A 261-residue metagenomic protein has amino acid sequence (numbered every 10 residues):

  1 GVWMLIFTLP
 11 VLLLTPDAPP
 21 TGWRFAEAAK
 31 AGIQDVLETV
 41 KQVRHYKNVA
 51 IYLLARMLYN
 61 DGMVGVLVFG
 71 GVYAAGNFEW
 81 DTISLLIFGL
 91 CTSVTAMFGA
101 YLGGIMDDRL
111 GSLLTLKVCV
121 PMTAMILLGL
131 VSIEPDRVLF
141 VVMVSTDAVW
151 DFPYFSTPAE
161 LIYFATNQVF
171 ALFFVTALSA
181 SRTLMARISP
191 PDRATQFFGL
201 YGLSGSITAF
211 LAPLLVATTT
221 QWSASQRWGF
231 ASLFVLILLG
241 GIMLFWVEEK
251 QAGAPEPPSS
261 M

Functional and structural regions predicted by a protein language model:
G1-V2, W150, F155-P158, T218-I237: A membrane-interface helix-boundary motif in multi-pass transporters
D17-L53, W150-Y154: Juxtamembrane intracellular "pre-TM" segments in multi-pass secondary transporters
V68-L85: Short amphipathic helix-loop junctions that connect adjacent transmembrane helices in Major Facilitator Superfamily/SLC
T82-I83, P191-Y201: Loop-to-transmembrane helix entry/capping segments in MFS-fold secondary transporters and related SLC/MFSD carriers
F98-S112, I133, V138, T220-Q221: Helix-to-loop junctions at the C-terminal end of transmembrane segments in multipass secondary transporters
D108-M122: Cytoplasmic membrane-interface "Motif A"-like loop-to-helix N-cap segments of 12-TM Major Facilitator Superfamily
P121-S156: C-terminal ends and interior cores of transmembrane alpha-helices in multi-pass membrane transporters/permeases
T176-S189: Intracellular juxtamembrane helix-capping segments at the cytosolic ends of symmetry-related transmembrane helices
